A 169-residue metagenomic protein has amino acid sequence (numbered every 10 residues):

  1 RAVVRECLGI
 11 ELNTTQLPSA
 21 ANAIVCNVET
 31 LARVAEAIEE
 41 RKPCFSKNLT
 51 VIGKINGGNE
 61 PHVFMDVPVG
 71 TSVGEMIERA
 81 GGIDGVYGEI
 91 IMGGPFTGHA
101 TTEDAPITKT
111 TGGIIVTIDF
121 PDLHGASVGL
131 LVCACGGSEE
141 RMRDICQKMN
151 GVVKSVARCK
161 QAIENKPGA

Functional and structural regions predicted by a protein language model:
R1-V73, R79-V86, G94: Hydrophobic alpha-helical positions that pack around
N48, R79, T97-S127: A glycine- and small/hydrophobic-rich beta-loop-beta segment that serves as a flexible "lid/hinge" or phosphate-binding
N56, S72, P95-G98, D119-P121 (+1 more regions): Short, glycine-/Ser/Thr-/acidic-enriched flexible segments
N59, E75-I77, A100-T101, E140-R141: Short helix/loop capping segments that flank catalytic or ligand/cofactor-binding pockets
E78-A80, E89, D144-I145: Composition- and surface-driven signal marking solvent-exposed, interaction-prone regions in large proteins
I83-E89, G125-S127: Immediate flanking context of iron-sulfur cluster ligation sites
A126-E140: Cysteine-centered iron-sulfur cluster-binding motifs in ferredoxin-type domains/subunits of redox enzymes
E140-A169: Cofactor-cradling patches in redox/metallo enzymes
